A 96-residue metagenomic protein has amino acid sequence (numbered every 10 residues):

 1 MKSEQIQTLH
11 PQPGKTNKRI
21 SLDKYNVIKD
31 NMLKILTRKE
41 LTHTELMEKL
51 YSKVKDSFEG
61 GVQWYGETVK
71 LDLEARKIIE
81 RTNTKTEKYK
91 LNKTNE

Functional and structural regions predicted by a protein language model:
M1-D30: Long, low-complexity, charged/polar intrinsically disordered regions in eukaryotic proteins
S21-E40, K70-A75: Positively charged, polyanion-binding regions of nucleic-acid-associated proteins
D30, T44-E48, E67: Short amphipathic alpha-helical segments
L36, V54-F58, K77: Short amphipathic alpha-helical interaction patches enriched in hydrophobic/aromatic residues with interspersed Lys/Arg
E40-S57: Short acidic, hydrophobic short linear motifs in intrinsically disordered regions
F58-A75: Short amphipathic alpha-helical interaction segments
E74-T84: A short, conserved structural fragment
T84-E96: Short, cationic-aromatic polyanion-contact patches
